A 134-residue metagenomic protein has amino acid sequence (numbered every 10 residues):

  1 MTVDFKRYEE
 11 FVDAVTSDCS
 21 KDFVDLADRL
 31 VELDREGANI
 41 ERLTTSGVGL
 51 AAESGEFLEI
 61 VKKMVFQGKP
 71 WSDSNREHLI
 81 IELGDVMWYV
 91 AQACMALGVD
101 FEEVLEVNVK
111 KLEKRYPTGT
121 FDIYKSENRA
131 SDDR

Functional and structural regions predicted by a protein language model:
M1-R134: Flexible "arm" and connector segments at domain edges
